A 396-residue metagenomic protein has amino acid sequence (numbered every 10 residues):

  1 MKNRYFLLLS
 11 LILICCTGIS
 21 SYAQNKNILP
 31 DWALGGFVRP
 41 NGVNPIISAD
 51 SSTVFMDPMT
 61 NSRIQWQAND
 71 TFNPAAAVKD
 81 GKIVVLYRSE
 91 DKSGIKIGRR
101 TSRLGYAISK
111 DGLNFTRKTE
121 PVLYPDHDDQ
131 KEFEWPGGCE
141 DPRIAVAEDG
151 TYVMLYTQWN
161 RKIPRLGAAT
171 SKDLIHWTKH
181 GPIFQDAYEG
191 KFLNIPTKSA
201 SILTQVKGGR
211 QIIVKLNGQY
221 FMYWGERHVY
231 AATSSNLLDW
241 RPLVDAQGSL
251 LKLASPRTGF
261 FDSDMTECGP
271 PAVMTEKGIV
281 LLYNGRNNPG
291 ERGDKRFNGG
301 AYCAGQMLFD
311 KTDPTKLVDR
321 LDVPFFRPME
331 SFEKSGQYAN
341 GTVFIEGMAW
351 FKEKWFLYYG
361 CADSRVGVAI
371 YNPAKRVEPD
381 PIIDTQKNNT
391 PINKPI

Functional and structural regions predicted by a protein language model:
M1-L9: Bacterial N-terminal signal peptides that target proteins for export
L9-T17: Bacterial N-terminal signal peptides
C16-K26: Bacterial Sec-dependent signal peptides at the C-terminal "C-region" and cleavage site
Q24-G137, A145-D264, V273-Y338, K352-I396: Beta-rich carbohydrate-recognition and catalytic domains
D262-C268, G341-F344: Donor nucleotide-activated moiety binding/catalytic core segment of transferases that use nucleotide-activated donors
E333-S335, V343-E346: Short glycine-rich, acidic/polar surface loops and turns
